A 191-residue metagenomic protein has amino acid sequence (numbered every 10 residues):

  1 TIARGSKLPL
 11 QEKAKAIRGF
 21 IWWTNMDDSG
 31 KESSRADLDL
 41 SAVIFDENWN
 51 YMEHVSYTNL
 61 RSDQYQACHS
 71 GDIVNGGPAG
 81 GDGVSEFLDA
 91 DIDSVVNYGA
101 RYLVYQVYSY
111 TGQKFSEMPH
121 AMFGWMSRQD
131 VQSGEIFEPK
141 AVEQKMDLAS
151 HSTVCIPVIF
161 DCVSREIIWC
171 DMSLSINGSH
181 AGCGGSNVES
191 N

Functional and structural regions predicted by a protein language model:
T1-N191: Intrinsic-disorder/low-complexity signal
